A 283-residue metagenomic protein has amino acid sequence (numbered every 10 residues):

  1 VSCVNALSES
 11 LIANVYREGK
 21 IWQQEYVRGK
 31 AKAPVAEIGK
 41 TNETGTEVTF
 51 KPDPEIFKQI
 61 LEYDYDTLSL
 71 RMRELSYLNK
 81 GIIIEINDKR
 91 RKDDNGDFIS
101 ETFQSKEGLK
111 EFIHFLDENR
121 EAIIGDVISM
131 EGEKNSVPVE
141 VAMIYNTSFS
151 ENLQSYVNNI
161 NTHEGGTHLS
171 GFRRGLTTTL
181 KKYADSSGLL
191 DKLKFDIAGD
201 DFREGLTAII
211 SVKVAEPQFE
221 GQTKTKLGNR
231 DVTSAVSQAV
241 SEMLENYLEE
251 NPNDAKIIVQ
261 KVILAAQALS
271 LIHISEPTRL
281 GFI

Functional and structural regions predicted by a protein language model:
S2-A6, S10-L271, S275, R279: GHKL-family ATPase ATP-binding module
